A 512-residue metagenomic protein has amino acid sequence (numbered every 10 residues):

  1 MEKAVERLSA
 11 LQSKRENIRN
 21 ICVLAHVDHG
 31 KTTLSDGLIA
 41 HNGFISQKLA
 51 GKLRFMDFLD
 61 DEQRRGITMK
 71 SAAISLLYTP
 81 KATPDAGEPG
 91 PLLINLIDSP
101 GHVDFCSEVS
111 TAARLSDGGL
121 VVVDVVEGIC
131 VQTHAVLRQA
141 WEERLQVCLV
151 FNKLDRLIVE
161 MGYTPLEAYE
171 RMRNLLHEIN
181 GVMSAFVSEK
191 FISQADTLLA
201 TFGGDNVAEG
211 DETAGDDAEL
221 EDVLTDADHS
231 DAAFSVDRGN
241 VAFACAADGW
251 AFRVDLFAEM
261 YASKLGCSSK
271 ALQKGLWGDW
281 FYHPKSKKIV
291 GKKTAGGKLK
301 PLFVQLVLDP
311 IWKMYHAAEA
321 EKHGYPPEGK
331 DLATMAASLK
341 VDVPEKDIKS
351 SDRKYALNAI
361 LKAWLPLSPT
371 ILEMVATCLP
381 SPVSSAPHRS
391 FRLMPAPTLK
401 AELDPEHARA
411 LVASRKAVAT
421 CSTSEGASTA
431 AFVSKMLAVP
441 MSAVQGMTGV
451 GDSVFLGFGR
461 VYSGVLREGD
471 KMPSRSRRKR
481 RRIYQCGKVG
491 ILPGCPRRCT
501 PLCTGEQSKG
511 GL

Functional and structural regions predicted by a protein language model:
M1-L512: Structural and coupling elements of P-loop NTPases
